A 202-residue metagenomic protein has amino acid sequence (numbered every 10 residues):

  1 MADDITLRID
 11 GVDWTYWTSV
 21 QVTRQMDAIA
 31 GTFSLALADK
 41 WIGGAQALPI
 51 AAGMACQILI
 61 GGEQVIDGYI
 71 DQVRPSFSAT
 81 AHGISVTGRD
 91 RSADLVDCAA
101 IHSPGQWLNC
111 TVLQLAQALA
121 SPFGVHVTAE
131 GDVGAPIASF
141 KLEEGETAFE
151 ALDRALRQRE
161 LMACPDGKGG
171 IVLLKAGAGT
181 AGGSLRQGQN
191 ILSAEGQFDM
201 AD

Functional and structural regions predicted by a protein language model:
M1-A100, A181, R186-A201: Assembly/oligomerization scaffold segments
W17-V20, C110, V133-G134: Enriched - but not universal
T32, D94-I101, L115-E143: N-terminal export/assembly leaders
I66-G68, I101-Q106, F149, A163-C164: Broad hydrophobic/π-residue packing in well-ordered secondary structure
R74, A81-G83, D90-A93, A129-D202: Short beta-strand-centered interaction patches in the first periplasmic/extracellular domains of large envelope
Q106-F123, E144-R159: Polar, S/T/G-rich
